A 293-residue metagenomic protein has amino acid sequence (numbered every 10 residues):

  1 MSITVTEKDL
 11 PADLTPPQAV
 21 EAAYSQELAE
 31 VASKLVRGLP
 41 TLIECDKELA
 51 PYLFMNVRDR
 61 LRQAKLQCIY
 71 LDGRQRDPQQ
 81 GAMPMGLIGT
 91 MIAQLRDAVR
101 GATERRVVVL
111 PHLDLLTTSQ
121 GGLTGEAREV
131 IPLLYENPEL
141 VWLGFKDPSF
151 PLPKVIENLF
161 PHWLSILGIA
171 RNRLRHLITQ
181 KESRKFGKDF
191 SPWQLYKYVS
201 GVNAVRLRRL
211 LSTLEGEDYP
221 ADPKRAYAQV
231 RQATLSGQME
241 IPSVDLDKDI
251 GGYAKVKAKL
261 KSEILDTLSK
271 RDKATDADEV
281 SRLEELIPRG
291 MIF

Functional and structural regions predicted by a protein language model:
S2-L53, N158, G168, R175-F293: AAA+ P-loop ATPase motor domain of ring mechanoenzymes
E27, N56, Q94: Short, surface-exposed loop/strand segments
S33-V36, R60-A64, D97-E104, P132-L140 (+2 more regions): Conserved catalytic network of the ASCE P-loop NTPase/AAA+ motor domain
P40-T41, V57-P78, G290: Conserved catalytic segments around the Walker B and adjacent sensor/switch elements of P-loop NTPase domains
E44-C45, Y70-N137, V141-P148: Conserved P-loop NTPase "ATPase switch" module shared by AAA+ and STAND
L53-L61, L87, G125-V130, L152-L159: Short, aromatic/basic amphipathic alpha-helical patches
Q75-Q79, I169-L174: A short acidic, often aromatic-flanked loop/helix-cap motif at beta-alpha or helix-coil junctions that lines enzyme
D147-W163, L167: Short regulatory helix/loop adjacent to the ATP-binding pocket of P-loop NTPases
